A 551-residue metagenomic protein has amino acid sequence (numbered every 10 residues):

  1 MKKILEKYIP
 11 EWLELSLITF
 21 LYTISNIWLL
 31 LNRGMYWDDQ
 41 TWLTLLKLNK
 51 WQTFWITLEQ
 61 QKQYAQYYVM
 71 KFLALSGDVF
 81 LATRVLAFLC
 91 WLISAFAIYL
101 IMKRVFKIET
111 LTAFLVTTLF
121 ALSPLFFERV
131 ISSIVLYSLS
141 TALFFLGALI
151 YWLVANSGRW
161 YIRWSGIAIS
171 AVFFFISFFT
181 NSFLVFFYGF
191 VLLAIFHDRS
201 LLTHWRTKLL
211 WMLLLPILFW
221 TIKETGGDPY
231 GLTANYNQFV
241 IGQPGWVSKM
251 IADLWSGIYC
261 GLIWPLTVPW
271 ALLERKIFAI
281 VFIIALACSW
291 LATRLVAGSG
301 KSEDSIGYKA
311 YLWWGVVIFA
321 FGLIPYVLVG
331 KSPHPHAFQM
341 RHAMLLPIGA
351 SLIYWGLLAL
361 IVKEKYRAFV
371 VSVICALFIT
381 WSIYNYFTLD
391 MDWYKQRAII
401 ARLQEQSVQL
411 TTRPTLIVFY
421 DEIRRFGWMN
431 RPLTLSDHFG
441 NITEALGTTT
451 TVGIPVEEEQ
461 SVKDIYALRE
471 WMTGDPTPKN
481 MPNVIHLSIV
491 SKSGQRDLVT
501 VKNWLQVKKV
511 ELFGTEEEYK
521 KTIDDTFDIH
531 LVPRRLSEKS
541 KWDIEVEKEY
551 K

Functional and structural regions predicted by a protein language model:
K3-I4, F186-I217: Perimembrane helix-loop-helix junctions
L5-E6, E11-Q61, M70, A74-A82 (+10 more regions): Intrinsically disordered, polar/acidic, low-complexity terminal segments
F80, R84, F114-L143: Aromatic- and kink-enriched transmembrane "portal" helix at the membrane-lumen/periplasm boundary that abuts
I98, M102-L122, T141-A142, Y366-F369: Transmembrane-helix signature of polytopic, membrane-embedded enzymes that assemble or transfer cell-envelope glycans
F144-G166: Membrane-interface transmembrane helices that cradle and orient dolichyl/undecaprenyl
R163-N181: Membrane-interface alpha helices of multi-pass inner-membrane proteins
P333-L360: Hydrophobic/aromatic-rich transmembrane helices and adjacent perimembrane loops
L358-S382: Signature aromatic-anchored transmembrane alpha helix within multi-pass, membrane-resident enzymes that catalyze glycan
